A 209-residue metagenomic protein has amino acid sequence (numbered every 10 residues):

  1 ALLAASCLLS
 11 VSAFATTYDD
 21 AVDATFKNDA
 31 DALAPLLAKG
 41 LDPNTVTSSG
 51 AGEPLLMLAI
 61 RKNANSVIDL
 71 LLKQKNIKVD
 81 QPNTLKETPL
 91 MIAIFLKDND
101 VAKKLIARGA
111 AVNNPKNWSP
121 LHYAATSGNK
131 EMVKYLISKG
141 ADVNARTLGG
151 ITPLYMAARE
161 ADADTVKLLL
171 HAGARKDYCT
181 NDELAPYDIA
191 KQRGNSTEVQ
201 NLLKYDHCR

Functional and structural regions predicted by a protein language model:
L2-S10: Bacterial N-terminal signal peptides
F14-D23, A172, N181-L184, D188-R209: Ankyrin-repeat-protein effector appendages
F14-L41, A51-E53, M57, R61 (+3 more regions): Intrinsically disordered, low-complexity regulatory segments in ankyrin-centric signaling systems
T17, A51-G52, K86, N117 (+2 more regions): Start-of-repeat signature of ankyrin repeats
D23-N28, L58-A64, I92-D98, Y123-N129 (+2 more regions): Ankyrin repeat A-helix N-terminal signature
D29-L37, A64-K73, D98-I106, N129-I137 (+2 more regions): Ankyrin repeat structural motif
T47-S49, N83, N114-K116, T147 (+1 more regions): Ankyrin repeat boundary/linker residues
